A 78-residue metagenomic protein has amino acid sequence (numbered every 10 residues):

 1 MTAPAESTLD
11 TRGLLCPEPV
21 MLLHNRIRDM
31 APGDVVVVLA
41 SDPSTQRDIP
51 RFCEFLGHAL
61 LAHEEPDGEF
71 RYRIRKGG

Functional and structural regions predicted by a protein language model:
M1-E6: Short, basic/glycine-rich phosphate-binding loops at helix/coil junctions that contact nucleotide phosphates
L9-E64: Amphipathic, hydrophobic secondary-structure cores in small proteins
D67-F70: Short acidic/glycine-enriched loop/turn segments that link adjacent beta-strands
Y72-G78: Core SAM-dependent methyltransferase catalytic element
